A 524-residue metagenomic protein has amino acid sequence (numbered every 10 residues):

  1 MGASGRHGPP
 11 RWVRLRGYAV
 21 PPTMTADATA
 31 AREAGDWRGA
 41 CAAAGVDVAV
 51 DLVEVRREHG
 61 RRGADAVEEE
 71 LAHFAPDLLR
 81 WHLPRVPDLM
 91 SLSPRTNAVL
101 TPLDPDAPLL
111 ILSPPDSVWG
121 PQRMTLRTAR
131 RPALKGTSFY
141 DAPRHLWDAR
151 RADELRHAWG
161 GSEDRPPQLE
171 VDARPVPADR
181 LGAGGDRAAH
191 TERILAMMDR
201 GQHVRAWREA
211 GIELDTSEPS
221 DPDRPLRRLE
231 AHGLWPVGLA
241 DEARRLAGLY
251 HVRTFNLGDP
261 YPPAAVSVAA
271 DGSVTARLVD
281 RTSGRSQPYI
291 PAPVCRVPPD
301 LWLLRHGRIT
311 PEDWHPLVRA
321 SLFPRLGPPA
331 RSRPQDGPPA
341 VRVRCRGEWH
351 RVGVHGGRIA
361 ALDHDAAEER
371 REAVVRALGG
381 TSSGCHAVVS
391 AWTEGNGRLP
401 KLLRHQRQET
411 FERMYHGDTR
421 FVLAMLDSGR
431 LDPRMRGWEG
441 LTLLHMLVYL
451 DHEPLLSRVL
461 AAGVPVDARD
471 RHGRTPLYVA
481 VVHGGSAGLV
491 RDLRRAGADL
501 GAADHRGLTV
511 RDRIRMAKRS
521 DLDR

Functional and structural regions predicted by a protein language model:
A3-H7, R11-L15, V46-P293, P299: Long, charge-patterned amphipathic interaction tracts in eukaryotic proteins
M24-A31, S382-H386, G395-L431: Alpha-helical segment of the N-proximal tetratricopeptide repeat
E412-D418, M446-H452, V479-S486, R513-R519: Ankyrin repeat A-helix N-terminal signature
D432-P433, V466, L500: Ankyrin-repeat inter-repeat connecting loop/turn
R494, D499-R524: Leucine-rich solenoid repeat scaffolds
